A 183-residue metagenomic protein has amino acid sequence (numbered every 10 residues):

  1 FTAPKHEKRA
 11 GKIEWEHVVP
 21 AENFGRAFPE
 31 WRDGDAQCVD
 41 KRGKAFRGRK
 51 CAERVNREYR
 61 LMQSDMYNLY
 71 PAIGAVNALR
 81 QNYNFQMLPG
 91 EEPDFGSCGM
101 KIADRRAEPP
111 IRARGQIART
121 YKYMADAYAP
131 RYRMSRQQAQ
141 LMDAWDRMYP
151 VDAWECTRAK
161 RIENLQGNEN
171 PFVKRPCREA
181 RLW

Functional and structural regions predicted by a protein language model:
F1-H6: Glycine/proline-rich, flexible active-site/cofactor-binding loop segments that harbor closely spaced acidic
E7-W183: Domain-level detector of nuclease and nuclease-like folds in predominantly extracellular/periplasmic contexts
